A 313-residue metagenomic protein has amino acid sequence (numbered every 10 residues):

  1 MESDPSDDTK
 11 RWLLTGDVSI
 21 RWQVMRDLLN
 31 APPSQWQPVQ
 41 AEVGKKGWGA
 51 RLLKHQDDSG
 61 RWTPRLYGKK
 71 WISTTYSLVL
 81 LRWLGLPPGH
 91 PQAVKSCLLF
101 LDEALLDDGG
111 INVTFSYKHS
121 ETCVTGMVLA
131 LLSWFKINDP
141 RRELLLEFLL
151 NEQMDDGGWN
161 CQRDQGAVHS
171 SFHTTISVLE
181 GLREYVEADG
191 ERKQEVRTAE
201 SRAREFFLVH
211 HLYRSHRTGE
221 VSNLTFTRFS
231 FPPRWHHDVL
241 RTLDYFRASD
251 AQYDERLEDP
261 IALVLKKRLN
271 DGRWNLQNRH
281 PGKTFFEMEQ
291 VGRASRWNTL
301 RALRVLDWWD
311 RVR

Functional and structural regions predicted by a protein language model:
M1-R313: Preference for long, amphipathic alpha-helical scaffolds in soluble/luminal domains and all-alpha bundles
